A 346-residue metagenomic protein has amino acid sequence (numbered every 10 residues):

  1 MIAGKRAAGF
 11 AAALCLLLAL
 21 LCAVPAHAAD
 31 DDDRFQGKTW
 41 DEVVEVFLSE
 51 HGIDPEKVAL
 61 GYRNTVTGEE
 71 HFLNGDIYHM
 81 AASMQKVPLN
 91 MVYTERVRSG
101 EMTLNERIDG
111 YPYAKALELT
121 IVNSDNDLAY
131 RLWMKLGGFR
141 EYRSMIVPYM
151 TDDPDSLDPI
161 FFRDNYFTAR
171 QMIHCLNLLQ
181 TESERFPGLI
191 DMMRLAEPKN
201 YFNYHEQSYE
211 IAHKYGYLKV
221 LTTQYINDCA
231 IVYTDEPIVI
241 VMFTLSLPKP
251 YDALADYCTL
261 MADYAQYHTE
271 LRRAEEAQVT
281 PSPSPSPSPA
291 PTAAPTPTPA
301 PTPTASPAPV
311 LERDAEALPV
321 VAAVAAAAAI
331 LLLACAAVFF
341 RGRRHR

Functional and structural regions predicted by a protein language model:
M1-A12: Bacterial N-terminal signal peptides that target proteins for export
A11-C22: Bacterial N-terminal signal peptides
A28-A29, F72, L128-E184: Mid-domain, small-residue-enriched loop/turn segments at the edges of structured enzyme/sensor domains
A29-K57, E70, Y78, D164 (+3 more regions): Structured C-terminal helix/loop/strand segments within mature extracytoplasmic catalytic/sensor domains
G68, Y78-I108, T120, I240: Active-site SXXK
E95-A114, R185-L189, P309-R313: Short, well-structured active-site flanking segments
M102-N123, R143-P154: Active-site helix/loop module of the DD-peptidase/beta-lactamase fold, centered on the serine-lysine SxxK catalytic
N165-L221: A conserved catalytic-loop motif detector
